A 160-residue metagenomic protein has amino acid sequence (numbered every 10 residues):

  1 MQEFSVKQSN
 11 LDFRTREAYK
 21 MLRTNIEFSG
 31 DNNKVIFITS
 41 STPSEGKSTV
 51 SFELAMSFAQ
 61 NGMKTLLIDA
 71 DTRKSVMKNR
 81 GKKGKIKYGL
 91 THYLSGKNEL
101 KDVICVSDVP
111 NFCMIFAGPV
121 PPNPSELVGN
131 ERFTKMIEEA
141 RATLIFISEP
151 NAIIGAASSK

Functional and structural regions predicted by a protein language model:
M1-K160: P-loop NTP-binding module
